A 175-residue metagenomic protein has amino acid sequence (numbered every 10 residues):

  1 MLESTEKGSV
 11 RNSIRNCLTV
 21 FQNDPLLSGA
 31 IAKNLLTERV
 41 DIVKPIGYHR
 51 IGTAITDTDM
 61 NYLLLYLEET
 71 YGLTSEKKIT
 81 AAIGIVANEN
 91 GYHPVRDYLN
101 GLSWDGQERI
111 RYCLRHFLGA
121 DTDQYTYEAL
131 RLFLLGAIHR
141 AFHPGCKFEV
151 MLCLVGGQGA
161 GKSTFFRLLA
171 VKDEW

Functional and structural regions predicted by a protein language model:
M1-R109, Q124, E128: N-terminal nucleic-acid engagement/recognition segments and initiation subdomains in replication, restriction
I83-W175: P-loop NTPase catalytic core of nucleic-acid-dependent motor ATPases
